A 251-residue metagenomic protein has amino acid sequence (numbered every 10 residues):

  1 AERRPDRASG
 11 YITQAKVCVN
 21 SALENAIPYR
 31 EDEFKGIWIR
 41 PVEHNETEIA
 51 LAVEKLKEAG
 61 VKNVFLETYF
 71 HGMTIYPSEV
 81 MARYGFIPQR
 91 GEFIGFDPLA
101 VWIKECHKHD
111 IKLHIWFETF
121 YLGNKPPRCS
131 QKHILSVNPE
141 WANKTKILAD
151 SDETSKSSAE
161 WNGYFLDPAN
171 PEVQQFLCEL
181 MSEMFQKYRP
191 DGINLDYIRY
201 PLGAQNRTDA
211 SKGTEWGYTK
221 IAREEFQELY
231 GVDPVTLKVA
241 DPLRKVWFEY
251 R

Functional and structural regions predicted by a protein language model:
A1-L66: Mature N-terminal, pre-catalytic/accessory segment of carbohydrate-active enzymes
D32-K35, H114-K187, P234, D241: Active-site-adjacent "subsite" loops/lids of carbohydrate-active enzymes
K35-H44, M81-G95, A159-C178, D241-R251: The substrate-binding groove and active-site-proximal loops of carbohydrate-active enzymes, especially glycoside
E43-A59, F86-H109, F176: Aromatic- and glycine-enriched glycan-recognition loops and surfaces that form the carbohydrate-binding subsites
E54-V61, E105, F165-Y200: An active-site-proximal structural segment forming one wall of the substrate-binding cleft that immediately precedes
A59-I94: Aromatic-lined carbohydrate-binding/catalytic grooves of carbohydrate-active enzymes
E179-L180, K187-L195, P201-L202, N206-R251: Active-site neighborhood of glycoside hydrolase catalytic domains
